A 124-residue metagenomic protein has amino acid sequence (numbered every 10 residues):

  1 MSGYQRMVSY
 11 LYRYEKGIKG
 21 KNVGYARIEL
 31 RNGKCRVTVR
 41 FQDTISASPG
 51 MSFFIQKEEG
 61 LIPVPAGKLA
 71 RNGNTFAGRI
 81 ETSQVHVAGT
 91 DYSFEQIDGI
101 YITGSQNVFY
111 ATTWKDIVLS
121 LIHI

Functional and structural regions predicted by a protein language model:
M1-G50, E59-G60: N-terminal "first-domain core" detector
G24, P65-G67, Y110: A structural microfeature
T38-F41, N74-A88: Exposed aromatic-hydrophobic patches
I55-K57: Conserved aromatic beta-strand anchor motif in extracellular beta-sandwich/beta-rich domains
I62-N74: Solvent-exposed serine/threonine-rich low-complexity stretches and specific carbohydrate-binding patches
G89-S105: Short, aromatic- and glycine-rich surface loops/edge beta-strands on solvent-exposed regions
N107-V118: Edge beta-strands of extracellular beta-sandwich domains
I122-I124: Conserved small/polar residues in nucleotide/adenosyl-binding loops
